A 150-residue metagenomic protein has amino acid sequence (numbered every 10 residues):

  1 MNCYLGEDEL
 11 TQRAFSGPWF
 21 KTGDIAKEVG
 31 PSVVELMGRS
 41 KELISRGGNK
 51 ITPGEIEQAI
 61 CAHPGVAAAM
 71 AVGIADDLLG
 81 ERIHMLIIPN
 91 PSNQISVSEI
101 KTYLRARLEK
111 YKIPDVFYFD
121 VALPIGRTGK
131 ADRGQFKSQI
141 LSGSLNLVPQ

Functional and structural regions predicted by a protein language model:
M1-N2, Q12, P124, K137: Nucleotide phosphate-binding site architecture
N2-C3, L10-R13, G17, I25-K112: AMP-binding/adenylate-forming catalytic core of the ANL superfamily
D24, R133: Active-site-proximal glycine-rich helix-loop-beta segment
E109-K130, L147-Q150: AMP-binding/adenylate-forming catalytic domain of the ANL superfamily
S138-Q150: Acidic/polar alpha-helix N-cap and adjacent early helical turns within long charge-rich amphipathic helices/linkers
